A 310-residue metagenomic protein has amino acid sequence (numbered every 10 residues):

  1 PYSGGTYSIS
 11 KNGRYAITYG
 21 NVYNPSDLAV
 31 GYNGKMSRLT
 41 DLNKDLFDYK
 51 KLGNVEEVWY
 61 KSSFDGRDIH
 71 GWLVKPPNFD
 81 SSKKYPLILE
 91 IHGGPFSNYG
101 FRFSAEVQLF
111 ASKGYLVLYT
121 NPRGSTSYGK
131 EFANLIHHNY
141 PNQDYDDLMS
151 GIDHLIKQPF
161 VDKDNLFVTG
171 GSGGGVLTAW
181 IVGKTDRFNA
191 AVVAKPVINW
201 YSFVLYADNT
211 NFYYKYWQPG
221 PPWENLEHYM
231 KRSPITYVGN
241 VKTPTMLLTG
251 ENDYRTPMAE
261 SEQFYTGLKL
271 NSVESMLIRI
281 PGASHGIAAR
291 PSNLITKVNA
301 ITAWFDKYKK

Functional and structural regions predicted by a protein language model:
P1-T18, D48-K51, E56-E57, G100 (+2 more regions): Conserved beta-propeller blade repeats
A16-V22, Y32, S62: Beta-strand C-termini and the immediately following turn/loop, strongest in propeller blades
N21-V22, D65-R67, G175: Short flexible coil/turn linkers enriched for glycine and charged/polar residues that connect secondary-structure
Y23-L39: Beta-propeller blade-edge and WD-like acidic-aromatic loop motif
P25-S26, N98-Y99, Y201, T256: Glycine/Thr-rich phosphate-binding loops of Rossmann-like dinucleotide-binding domains
A29, W72-V74, I278: Conserved hydrophobic/aromatic positions in well-ordered beta-strands
G34, L42-D164, G171, F203-Y213: Cap/lid segment of the alpha/beta-hydrolase catalytic domain
Y119-K310: Active-site-proximal cap/loop segments of hydrolase catalytic domains
